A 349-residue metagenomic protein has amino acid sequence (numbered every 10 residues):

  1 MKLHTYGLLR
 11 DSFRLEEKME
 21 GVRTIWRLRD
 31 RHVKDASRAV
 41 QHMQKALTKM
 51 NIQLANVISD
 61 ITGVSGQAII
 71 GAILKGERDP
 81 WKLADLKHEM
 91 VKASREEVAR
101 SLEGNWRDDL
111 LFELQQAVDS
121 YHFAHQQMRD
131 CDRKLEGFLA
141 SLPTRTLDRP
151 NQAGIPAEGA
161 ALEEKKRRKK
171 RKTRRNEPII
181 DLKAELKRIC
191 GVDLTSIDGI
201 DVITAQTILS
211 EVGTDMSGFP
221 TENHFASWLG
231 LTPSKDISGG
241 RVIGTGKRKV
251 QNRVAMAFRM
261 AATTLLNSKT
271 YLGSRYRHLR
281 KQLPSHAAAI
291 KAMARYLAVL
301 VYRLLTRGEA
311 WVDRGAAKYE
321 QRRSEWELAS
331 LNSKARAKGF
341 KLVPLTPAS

Functional and structural regions predicted by a protein language model:
M1-S349: A detector of single, family-specific signature residues that are central to catalytic or substrate-handling motifs
